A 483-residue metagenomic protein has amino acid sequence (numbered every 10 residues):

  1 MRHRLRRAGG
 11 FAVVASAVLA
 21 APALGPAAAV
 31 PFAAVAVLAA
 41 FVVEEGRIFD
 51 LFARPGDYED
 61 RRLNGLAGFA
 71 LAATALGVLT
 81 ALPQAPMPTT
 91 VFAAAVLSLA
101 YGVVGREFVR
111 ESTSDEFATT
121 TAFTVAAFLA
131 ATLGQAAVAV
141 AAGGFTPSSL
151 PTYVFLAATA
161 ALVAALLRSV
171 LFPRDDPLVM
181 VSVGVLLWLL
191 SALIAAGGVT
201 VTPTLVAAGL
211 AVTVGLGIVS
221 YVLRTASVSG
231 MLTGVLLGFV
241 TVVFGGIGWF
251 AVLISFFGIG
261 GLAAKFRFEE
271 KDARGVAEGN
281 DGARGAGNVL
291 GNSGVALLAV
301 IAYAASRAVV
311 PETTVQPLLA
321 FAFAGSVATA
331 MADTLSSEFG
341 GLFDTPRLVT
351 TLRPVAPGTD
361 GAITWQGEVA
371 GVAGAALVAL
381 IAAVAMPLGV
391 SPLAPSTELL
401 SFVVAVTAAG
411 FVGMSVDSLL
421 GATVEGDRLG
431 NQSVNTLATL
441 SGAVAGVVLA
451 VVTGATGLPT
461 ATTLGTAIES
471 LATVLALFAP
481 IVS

Functional and structural regions predicted by a protein language model:
M1-S336, G340-S483: Hydrophobic alpha-helical transmembrane segments
